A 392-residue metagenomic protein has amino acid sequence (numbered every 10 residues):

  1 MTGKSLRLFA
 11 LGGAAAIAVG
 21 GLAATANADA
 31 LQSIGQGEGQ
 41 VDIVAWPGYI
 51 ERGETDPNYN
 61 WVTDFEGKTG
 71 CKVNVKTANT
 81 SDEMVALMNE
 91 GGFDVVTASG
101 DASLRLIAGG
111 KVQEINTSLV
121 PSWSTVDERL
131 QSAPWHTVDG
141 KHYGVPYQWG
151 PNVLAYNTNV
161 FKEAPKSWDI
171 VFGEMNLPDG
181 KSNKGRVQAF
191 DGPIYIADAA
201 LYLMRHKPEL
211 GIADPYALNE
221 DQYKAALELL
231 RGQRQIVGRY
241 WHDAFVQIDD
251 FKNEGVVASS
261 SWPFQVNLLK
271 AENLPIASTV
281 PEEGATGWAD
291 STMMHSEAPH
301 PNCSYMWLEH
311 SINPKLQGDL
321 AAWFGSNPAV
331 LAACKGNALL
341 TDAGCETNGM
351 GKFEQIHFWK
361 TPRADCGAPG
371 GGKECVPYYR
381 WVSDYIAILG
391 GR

Functional and structural regions predicted by a protein language model:
M1-V41, R392: Short, low-complexity disordered leader/linker segments with a strong preference for bacterial N-terminal type II
D29-R105: Early extracytoplasmic/lumenal segment of secretory-pathway proteins
W46, I50-D56, T97-V246: Extracytoplasmic ligand-binding site segments that recognize negatively charged/polar headgroups
A102-I107, S260-P275: A ligand-binding cleft/hinge motif common to bilobed small-molecule-binding domains
T125, L227-Q233, E272-S296: Periplasmic-binding protein-like
A155-V160, L201-M204, W288-H300, D319-W323: A bilobed periplasmic-binding-protein/Venus flytrap-type ligand-binding module shared by bacterial periplasmic
D249, I356-R392: Conserved C-terminal helix/tail region of periplasmic/extracytoplasmic solute-binding proteins
H295-R363: Mature extracytoplasmic/periplasmic domains
